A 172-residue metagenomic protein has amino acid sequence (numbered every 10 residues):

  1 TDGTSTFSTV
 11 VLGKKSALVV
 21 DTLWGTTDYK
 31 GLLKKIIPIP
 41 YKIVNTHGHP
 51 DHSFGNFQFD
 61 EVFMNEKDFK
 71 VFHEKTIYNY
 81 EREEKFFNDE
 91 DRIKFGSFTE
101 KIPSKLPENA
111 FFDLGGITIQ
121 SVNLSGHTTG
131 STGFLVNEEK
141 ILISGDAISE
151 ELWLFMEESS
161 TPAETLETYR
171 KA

Functional and structural regions predicted by a protein language model:
T1-K35, G133-D146: Conserved beta-strand hairpin/beta-sheet module of binuclear metal-dependent hydrolase folds, prominently
G3-S5, F98, K105-L106, T128: Residues that act as N-cap/strand-start positions at coil-to-secondary-structure junctions
D21-W24, H47-G48, G126-T128, G145-A147 (+1 more regions): Active-site metal-binding loops of divalent metal-dependent hydrolases
G25-D113: Active-site HxH/HxHxD metal-binding segment of metal-dependent hydrolases
D51, K70, G130, S149-E150: Active-site micro-motifs of SAM-dependent methyltransferase domains
N109-V136: Core dinuclear metal-dependent hydrolase active-site scaffold
E150-A172: Cap/insert and terminal regions of metallo-dependent hydrolase folds
